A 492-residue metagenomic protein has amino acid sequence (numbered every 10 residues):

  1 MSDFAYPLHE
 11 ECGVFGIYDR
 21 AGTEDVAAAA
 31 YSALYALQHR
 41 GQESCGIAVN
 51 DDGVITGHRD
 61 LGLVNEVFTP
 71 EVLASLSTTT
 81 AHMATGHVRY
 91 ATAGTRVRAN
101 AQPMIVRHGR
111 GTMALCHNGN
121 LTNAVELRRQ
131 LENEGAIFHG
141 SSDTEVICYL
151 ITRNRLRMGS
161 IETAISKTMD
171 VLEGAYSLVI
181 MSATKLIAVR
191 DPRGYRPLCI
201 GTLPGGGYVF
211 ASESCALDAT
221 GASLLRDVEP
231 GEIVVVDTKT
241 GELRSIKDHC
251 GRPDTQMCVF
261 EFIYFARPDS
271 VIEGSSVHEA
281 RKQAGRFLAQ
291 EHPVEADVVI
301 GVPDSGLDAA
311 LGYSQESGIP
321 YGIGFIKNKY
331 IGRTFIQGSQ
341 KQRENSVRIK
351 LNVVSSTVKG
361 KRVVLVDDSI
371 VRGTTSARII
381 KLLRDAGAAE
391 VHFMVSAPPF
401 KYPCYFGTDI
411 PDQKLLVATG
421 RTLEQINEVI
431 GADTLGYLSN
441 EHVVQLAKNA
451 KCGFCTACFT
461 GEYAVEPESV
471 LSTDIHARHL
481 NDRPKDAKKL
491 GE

Functional and structural regions predicted by a protein language model:
M1-P230, V235-T238, E242-A296, V302 (+2 more regions): Conserved short alpha-helical segments that host acidic/polar catalytic motifs at enzyme active sites
T92-A93, N123, I187, Y195-R196 (+7 more regions): Flexible loop/turn segments at secondary-structure boundaries
C116, M181, V189-R190, G201 (+12 more regions): Generic beta-strand/beta-sheet core signal
A136, R157-M158, P293-D297, Q315-G322 (+2 more regions): Secondary-structure transition/capping motifs at alpha-helix termini and the adjoining loop/turn into the next element
G140, E145-C148, Y321-G332, N427-A447: A conserved beta-strand->alpha-helix junction
K167, C215-A216, T220-S223, G231-E232 (+4 more regions): Phosphate/diphosphate-binding loops
M169, T184, T202, G221-D227 (+1 more regions): PRPP-dependent phosphoribosyltransferase catalytic core
G318-V363, T374, K401-G407: Short, glycine/charge-rich flexible loops or terminal/linker lids adjacent to PRPP-binding catalytic cores
